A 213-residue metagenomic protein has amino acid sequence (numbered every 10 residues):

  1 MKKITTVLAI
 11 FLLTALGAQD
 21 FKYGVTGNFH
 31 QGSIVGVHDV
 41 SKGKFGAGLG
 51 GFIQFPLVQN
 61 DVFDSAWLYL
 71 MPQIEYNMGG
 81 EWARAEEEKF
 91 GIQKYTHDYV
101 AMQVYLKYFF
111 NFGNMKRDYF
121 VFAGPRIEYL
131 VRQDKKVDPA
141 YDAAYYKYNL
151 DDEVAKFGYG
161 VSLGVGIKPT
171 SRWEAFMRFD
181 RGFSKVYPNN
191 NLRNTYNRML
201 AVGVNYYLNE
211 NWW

Functional and structural regions predicted by a protein language model:
M1-I4, Q19: Positively charged n-region of N-terminal signal peptides that target proteins for export
I4-T14: Sec-dependent N-terminal signal peptides
Q19-F21, S41-A47, T96-M102, F157-V161 (+1 more regions): Residues that define the transmembrane beta-barrel architecture of outer-membrane proteins
Q19-F21, V58-L68, N111-D118, E210-W213: Short loop/turn motifs that connect adjacent beta-strands in outer-membrane beta-barrel proteins
K22-G24, H30-S33, V40-I92, E174: Glycine- and aromatic-enriched membrane insertion/assembly motifs of diderm outer-membrane and organelle channel
V25-F29, L49-F55, I74-Y76, M102-Y108 (+4 more regions): Residues on the lipid-exposed face of transmembrane beta-strands in outer-membrane beta-barrel proteins
I34-S41, M78-D98, V131-A155, K185-T195 (+1 more regions): Flexible, solvent-exposed loop segments that connect beta-strands
Q73-E75, G79-W82, D151-D152, V161-S162 (+1 more regions): Predominantly the C-terminal beta-signal and adjacent terminal strand-loop region of outer-membrane beta-barrel
